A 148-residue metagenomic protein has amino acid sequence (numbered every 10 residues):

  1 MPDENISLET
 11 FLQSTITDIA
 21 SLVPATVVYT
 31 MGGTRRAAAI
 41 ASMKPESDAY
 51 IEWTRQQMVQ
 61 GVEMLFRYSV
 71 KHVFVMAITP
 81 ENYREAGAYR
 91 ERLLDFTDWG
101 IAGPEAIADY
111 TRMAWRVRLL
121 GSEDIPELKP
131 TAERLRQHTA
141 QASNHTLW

Functional and structural regions predicted by a protein language model:
M1-W148: Flexible, compositionally biased loop and terminal segments
